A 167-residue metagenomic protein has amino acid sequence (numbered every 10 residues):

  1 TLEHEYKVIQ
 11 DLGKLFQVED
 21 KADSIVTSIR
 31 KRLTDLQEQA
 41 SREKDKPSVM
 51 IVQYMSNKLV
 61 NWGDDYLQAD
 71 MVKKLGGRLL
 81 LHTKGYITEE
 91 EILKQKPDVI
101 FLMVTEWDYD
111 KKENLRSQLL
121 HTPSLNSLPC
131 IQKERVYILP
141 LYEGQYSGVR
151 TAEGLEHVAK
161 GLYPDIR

Functional and structural regions predicted by a protein language model:
H4, K14, D23, V104-R167: Structured C-terminal subdomain patch of bacterial secreted/periplasmic proteins
Q10-I25, S56-N61, L79, L141-G148: Second-shell loop/turn segments in exported
K21-L75: Basic- and aromatic-lined ligand-binding clefts that recognize polyanionic substrates
K31, Y86-E91, L119-N126: Alpha-helical scaffolding within the catalytic cores of extracellular/periplasmic polymer-degrading hydrolases
S48-Q53, L79-L81, I100-M103, R135-L139: Structural recognition of the beta-strand scaffold that forms the well-ordered cores of secreted hydrolase catalytic
K73-E90: Interaction modules related to DNA damage response and DNA replication/repair
T88-T105: Proline-aspartate-enriched helix->loop->beta-strand connector
